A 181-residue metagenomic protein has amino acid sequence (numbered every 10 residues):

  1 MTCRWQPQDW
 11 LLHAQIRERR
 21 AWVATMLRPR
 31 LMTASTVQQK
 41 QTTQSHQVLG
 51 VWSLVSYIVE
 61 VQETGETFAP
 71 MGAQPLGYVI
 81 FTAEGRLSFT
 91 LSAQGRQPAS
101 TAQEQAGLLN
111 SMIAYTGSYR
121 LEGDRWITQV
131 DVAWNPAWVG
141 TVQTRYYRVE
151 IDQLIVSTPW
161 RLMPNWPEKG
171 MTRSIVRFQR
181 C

Functional and structural regions predicted by a protein language model:
M1-W5, D9-A114, L121-C181: Lipid interaction determinants
